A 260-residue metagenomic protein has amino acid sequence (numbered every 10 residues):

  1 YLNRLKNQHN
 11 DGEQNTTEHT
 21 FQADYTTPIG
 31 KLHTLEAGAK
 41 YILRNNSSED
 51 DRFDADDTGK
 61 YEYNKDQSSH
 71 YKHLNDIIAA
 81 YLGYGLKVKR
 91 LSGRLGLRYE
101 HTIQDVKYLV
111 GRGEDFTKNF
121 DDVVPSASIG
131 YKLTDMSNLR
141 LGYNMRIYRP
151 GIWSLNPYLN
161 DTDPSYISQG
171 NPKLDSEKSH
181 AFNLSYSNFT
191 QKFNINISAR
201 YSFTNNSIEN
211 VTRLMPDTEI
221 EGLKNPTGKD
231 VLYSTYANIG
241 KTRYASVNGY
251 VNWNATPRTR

Functional and structural regions predicted by a protein language model:
R4-D11, Y63-H70, K107-T117, Y166-P172 (+1 more regions): Extracellular loop and loop/strand-boundary signature of outer-membrane beta-barrel proteins
N7, N75-E114, F120-S126, P257-R260: Surface-exposed extracellular loop regions of Gram-negative outer-membrane beta-barrel proteins
H9, E18-Q22, N64-S68, D175 (+1 more regions): Outer membrane beta-barrel strand-and-loop segments of large Gram-negative receptors, especially TonB-dependent
D11-T17, H70-D76, E114-D121, N160-T162 (+3 more regions): Replace "Gram-negative outer membrane beta-barrel proteins" with "bacterial and organellar outer membrane beta-barrel
T17-A23, D76-L82, V123-I129, L139 (+4 more regions): Hydrophobic, lipid-facing positions within transmembrane beta-strands of outer-membrane proteins
T27, Y41-N45, L86-R90, Y99-D105 (+5 more regions): Transmembrane beta-strands of outer-membrane beta-barrel pores
L32-L35, R90-G93, M136-L139, K192-I195 (+1 more regions): Repeated loop/turn-to-beta-strand initiation elements of outer-membrane beta-barrel proteins
I103-D105, D135-H180, Y201-K229, S234: Surface-exposed extracellular loop regions of Gram-negative outer-membrane beta-barrel proteins, predominantly
